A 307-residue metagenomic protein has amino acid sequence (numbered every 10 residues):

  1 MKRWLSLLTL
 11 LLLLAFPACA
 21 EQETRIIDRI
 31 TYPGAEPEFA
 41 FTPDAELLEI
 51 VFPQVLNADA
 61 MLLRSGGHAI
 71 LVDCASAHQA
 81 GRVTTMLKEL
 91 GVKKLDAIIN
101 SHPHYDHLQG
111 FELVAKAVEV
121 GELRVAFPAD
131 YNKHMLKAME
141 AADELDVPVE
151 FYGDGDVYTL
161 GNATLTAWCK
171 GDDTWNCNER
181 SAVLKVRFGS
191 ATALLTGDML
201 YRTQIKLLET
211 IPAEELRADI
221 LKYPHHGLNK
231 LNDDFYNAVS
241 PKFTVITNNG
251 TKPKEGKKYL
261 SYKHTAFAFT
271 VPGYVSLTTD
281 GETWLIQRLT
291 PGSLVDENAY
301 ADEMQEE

Functional and structural regions predicted by a protein language model:
R3-E21: Sec-dependent N-terminal signal peptides of Gram-positive bacterial secreted proteins and lipoproteins
E21-K94, D143, F151-L216, G273-E307: Core dinuclear metal-dependent hydrolase active-site scaffold
V51, I99, R124, E150 (+3 more regions): Hydrophobic/aromatic beta-strand patches that form the interior of the parallel beta-sheet core in alpha/beta enzyme
G66-I70, H78-P128, T210-L228, S240-V245: Active-site metal-binding motif and surrounding structural segment of the metallo-beta-lactamase
Q79, D106-H107, H134, N176 (+2 more regions): Secondary-structure boundary/capping motif
T84, F111-A115, L136-A142, V183 (+3 more regions): Short amphipathic alpha-helical segments and helix-helix/interface helices
D106, N132-L136, L145-P148, G197 (+1 more regions): Internal alpha/beta domain cores that form substrate/cofactor-binding pockets in large enzymes and binding proteins
A126-Y131, D173, G250-T251: Short histidine/acidic/glycine/proline-rich micro-motifs that form metal- and phosphate-coordinating active-site loops
